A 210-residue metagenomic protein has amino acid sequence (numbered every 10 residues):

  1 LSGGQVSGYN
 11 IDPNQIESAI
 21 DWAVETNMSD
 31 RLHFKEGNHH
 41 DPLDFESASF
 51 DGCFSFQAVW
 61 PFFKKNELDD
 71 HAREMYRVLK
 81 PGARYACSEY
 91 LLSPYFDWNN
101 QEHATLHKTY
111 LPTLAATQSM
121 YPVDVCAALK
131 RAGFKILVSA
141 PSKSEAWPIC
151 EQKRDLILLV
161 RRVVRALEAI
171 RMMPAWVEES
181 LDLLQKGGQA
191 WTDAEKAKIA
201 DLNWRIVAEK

Functional and structural regions predicted by a protein language model:
L1-D41: Class I SAM-dependent methyltransferase SAM/SAH-binding core
H40-C53: A short acidic, Gly/Pro-enriched loop at the edge of an enzyme's catalytic core that lines a small-molecule cofactor
L68-R84: A short glycine-rich, Lys/Arg-flanked "PGG" loop and its adjoining helix->strand segment in the class I
A86-K108: Conserved class I S-adenosyl-L-methionine
T117-G133: Short alpha-helix
A132-K135, D201-K210: Core SAM-dependent methyltransferase catalytic element
F134-E145: Conserved S-adenosyl-L-methionine
K143-K198: C-terminal helical/coil "lid" or tail adjacent to the Rossmann-like core of SAM-dependent
